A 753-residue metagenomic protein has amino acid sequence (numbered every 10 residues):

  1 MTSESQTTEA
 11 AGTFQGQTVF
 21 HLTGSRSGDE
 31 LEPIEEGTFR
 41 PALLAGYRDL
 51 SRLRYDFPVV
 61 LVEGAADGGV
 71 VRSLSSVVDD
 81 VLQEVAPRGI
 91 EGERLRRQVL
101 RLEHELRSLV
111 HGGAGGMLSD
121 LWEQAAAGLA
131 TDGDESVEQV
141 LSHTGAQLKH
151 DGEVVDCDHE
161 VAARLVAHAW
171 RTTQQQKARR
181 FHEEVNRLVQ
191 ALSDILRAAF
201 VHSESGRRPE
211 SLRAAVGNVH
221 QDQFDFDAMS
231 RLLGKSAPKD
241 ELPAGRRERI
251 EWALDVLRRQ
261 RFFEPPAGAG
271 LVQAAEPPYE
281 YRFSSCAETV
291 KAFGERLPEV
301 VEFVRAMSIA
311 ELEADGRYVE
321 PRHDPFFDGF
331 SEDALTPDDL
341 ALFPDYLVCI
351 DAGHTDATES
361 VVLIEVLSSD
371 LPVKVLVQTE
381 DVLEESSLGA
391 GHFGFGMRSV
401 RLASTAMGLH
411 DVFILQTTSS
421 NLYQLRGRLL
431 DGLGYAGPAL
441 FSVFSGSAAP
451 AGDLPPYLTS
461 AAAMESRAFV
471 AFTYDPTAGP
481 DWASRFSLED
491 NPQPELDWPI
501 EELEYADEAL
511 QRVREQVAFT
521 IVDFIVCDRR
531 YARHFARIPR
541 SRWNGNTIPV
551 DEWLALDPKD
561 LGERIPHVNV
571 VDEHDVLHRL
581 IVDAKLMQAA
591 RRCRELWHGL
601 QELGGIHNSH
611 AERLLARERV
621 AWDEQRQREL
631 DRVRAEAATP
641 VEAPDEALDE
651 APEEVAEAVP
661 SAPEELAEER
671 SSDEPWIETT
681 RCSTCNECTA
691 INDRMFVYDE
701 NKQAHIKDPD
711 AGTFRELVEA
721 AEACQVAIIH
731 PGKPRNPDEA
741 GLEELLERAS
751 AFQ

Functional and structural regions predicted by a protein language model:
M1-T336, F343-C349, L458-E664, P737-E739 (+1 more regions): Long, compositionally biased, glycine/small-hydrophobic-enriched stretches that function as flexible linkers, tethers
L335-F343, A390-Y435: Conserved thiamine diphosphate
L342-T358, V373-L376: A short, small-residue-rich loop immediately preceding and capping a beta-strand
S360-V361, E365-R401: Catalytic or ion-translocation cores adjacent to nucleophile or general acid/base/metal-coordination motifs in diverse
S387-S404, P456-D475: Acidic, Ser/Thr-rich peripheral helices and adjacent loops at domain boundaries
P652-S671, A690-I706: Short, charged low-complexity linear segments at domain edges
W676-N692, D708-A727: Cysteine-centered iron-sulfur cluster-binding motifs in ferredoxin-type domains/subunits of redox enzymes
K707, A711-R715, G732-A751: Polybasic, low-complexity binding patches
